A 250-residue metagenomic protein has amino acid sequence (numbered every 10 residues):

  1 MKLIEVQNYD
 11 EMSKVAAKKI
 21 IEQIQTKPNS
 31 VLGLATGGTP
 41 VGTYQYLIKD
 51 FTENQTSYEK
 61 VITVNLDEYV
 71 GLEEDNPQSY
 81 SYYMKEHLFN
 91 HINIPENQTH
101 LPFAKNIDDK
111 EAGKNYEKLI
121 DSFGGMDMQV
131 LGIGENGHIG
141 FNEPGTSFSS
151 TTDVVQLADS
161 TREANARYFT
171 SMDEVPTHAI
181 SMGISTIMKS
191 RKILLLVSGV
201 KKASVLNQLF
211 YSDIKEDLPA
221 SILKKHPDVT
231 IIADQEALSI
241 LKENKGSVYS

Functional and structural regions predicted by a protein language model:
M1-L32: N-terminal glycine-/serine-/threonine-rich phosphate-binding loop
T26-T52: Glycine-rich N-terminal segment of FAD-binding domains in flavoprotein oxidoreductases, spanning the beta-loop-helix
G33-G37, N65, P102-F103, V130-I133 (+2 more regions): Short beta-strand segments
Y46-S57, Y80-Y82, P144-D153, S212-I214: A glycine- and small-aliphatic-rich helix-loop capping segment at beta-alpha/alpha-beta transitions that lines
T56-Q129: Ligand-binding beta-strand-loop-alpha-helix segment within the catalytic cores of soluble metabolic enzymes
G124-S150: Glycine-rich phosphate-binding loop
G140-I184: Class I SAM-dependent methyltransferase SAM-binding "motif I" and its flanking Rossmann-like core
G183-S185, K189-S250: ATP/nucleoside-binding phosphotransfer catalytic cores, i.e., glycine-rich phosphate-binding loops
